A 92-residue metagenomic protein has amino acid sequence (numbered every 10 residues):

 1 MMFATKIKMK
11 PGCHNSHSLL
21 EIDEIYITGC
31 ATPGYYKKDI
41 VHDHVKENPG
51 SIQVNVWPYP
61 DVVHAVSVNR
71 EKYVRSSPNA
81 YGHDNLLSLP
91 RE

Functional and structural regions predicted by a protein language model:
M1-M2, E92: Absolute protein N-terminus
M2, L20, K72: A broad, low-specificity signal marking well-ordered, structured residues that form hydrophobic/aromatic
M2-H14: Short, extreme N-terminal segment that most often corresponds to the first beta-strand
K6-K8, Y26, Q53: Ser/Thr- (and often Asn-) enriched beta-sheet segments in non-cytosolic proteins
H14, I22, H83-D84: Intrinsic-disorder/low-complexity regions
S18-Y26: Long, compositionally biased charged/polar stretches
T28, T32-A65, E71: Eukaryote-biased intrinsically disordered, low-complexity acidic regions enriched in Ser/Thr/Pro
V54-E92: Short, compact, well-ordered microdomains
